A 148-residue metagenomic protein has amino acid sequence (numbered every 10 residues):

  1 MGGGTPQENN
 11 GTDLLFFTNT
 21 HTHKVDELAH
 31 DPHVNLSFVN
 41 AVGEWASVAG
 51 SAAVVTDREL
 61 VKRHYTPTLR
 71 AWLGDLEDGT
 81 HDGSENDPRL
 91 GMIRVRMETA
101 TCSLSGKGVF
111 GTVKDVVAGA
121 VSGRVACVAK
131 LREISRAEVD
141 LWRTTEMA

Functional and structural regions predicted by a protein language model:
M1, V48-S51, T112-D115: Short amphipathic beta-strand/extended segments with alternating polar/hydrophobic composition
M1-L14: N-terminal structural module
G4-T5, S51-V55, K107-V109: A short, sequence-level motif marking secondary-structure junctions
Q7-N10, V54, T99-T101: A generic structural motif
T12-D13, V34, V61, E138: A general marker of short, structured functional hotspots
T18: Ligand/cofactor pocket segment of small-molecule handling proteins
H23-M97: Short, structured beta-strand-loop surface elements
G83-A148: C-terminal edge-of-domain segments
